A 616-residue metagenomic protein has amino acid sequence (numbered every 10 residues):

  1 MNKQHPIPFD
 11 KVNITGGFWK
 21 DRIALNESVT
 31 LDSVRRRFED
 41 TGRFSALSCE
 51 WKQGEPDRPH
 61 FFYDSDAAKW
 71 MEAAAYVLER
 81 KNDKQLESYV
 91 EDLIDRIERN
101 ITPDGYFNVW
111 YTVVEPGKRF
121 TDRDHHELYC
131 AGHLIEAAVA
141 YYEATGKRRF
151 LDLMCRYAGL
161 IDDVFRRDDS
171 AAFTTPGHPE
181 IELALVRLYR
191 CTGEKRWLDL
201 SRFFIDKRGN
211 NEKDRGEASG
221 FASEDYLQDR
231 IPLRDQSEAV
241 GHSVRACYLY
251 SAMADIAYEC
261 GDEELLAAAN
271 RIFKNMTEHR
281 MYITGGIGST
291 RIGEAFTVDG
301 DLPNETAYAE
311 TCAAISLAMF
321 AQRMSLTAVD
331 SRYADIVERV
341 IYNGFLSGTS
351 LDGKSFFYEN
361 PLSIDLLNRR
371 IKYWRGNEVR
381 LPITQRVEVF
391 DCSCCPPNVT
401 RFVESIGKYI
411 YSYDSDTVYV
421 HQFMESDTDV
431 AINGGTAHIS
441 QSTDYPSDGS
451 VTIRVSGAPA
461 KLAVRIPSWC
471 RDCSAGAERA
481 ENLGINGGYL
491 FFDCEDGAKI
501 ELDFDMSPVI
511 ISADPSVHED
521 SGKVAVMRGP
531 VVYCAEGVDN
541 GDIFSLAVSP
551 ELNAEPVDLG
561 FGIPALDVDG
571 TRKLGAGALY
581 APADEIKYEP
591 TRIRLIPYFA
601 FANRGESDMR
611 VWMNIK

Functional and structural regions predicted by a protein language model:
M1-D66, E91-Y111: Low-complexity, Ser/Thr/Pro/Gly-enriched N-terminal "stalk/linker" regions
N2-Q4, E50-A67, P116-C130, D163-H178 (+5 more regions): Solvent-exposed loop and edge beta-strand segments that line ligand/cofactor-binding and catalytic clefts
K11, W19-D21, M71-K84, G132-K147 (+5 more regions): Well-ordered alpha-helical scaffold segments within catalytic/enzyme domains
S48-W51, P56-H60, L78-P179, L183-S219 (+1 more regions): Extended ligand-binding groove/face enriched in aromatic
S201, A269, D335-N343, G348-R454 (+2 more regions): C-terminal beta-rich recognition modules with glycine/proline-rich loops and embedded aromatic residues
D255-H279, L302-K354, D365: Catalytic-core region of carbohydrate-active enzymes that cleave or remodel glycosidic bonds
T452-S468: Surface-exposed beta-strand/loop patches in extracellular or lumenal glycoproteins
C470-D493, I510-S516: Solvent-exposed beta-strand/loop surfaces of large extracellular or lumenal domains
